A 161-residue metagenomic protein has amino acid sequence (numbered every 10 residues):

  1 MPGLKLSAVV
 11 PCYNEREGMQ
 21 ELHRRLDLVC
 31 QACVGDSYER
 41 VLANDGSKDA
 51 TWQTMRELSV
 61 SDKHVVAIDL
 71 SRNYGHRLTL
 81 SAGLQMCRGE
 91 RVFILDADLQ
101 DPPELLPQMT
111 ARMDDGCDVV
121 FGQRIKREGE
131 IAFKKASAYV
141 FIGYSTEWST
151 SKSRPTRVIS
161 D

Functional and structural regions predicted by a protein language model:
M1-L28: N-proximal low-complexity "stem/linker" segments adjacent to membrane-targeting elements
V10, H23, D27, V34-G46 (+1 more regions): Short beta-strand/loop segment that forms part of the nucleotide-sugar
E17-E21, D49-L58: Acidic helix N-cap motif at the loop->helix transition within catalytic regions of sugar-transfer enzymes
C30-D36, L58-H64: Short helix-capping segments at alpha-helix termini
N44-W52, L99-Q100: A conserved acidic beta->alpha catalytic loop
E57, V66-R72, H76-M86, R91 (+1 more regions): Acceptor/aglycone-binding surface of glycosyltransferases and processive sugar-polymer synthases
